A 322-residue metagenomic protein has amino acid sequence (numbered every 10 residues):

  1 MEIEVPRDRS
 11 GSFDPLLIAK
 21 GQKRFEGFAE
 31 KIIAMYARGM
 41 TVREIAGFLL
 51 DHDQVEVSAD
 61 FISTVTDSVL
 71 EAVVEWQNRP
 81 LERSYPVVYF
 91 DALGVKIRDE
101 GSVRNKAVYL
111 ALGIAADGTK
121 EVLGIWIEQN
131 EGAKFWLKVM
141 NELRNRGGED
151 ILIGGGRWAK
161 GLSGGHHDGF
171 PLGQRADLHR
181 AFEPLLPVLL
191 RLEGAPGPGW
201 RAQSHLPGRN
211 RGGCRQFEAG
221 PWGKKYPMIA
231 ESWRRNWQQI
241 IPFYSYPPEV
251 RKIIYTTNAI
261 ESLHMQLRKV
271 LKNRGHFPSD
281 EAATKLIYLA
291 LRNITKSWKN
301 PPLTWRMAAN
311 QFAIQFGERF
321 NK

Functional and structural regions predicted by a protein language model:
E4-R9, L16-Q22, H52-A59, T64-G156 (+4 more regions): RNase H-like nuclease fold core
R9, S204-K322: Acidic/histidine-rich catalytic cores and adjacent linkers of DNA breakage/strand-transfer/modification proteins
R24-F28, G197: Alpha-helix N-cap/N′ positions at the starts of helices
G27-G39: Short, amphipathic alpha-helical "recognition" segments used to contact nucleic acids or chromatin
I33-Y36, V88, Y109-L112, G124 (+4 more regions): Conserved, well-structured core segments
R43-Q54: DNA-recognition alpha helix
I153-A159, G165-R201: Conserved beta-strand -> loop -> alpha-helix junction used to position metal-binding or nucleic-acid-contacting
